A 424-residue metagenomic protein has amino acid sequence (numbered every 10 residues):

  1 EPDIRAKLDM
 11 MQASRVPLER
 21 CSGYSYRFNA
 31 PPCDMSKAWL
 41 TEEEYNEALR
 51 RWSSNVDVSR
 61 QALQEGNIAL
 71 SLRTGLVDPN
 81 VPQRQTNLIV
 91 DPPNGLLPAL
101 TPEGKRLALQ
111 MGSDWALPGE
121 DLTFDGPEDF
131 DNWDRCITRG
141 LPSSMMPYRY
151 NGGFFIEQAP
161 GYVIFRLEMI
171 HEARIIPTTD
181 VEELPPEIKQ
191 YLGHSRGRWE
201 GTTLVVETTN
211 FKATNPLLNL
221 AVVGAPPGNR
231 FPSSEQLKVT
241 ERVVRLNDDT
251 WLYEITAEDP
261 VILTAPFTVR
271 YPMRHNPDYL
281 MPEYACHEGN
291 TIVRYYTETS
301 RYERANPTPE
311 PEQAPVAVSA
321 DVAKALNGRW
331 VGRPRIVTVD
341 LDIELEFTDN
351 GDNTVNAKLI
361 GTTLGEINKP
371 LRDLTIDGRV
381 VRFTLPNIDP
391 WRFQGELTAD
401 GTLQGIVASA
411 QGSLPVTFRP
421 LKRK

Functional and structural regions predicted by a protein language model:
E1-E344, N356-K358, T362-N368, V380 (+3 more regions): PEST-like low-complexity, intrinsically disordered acidic/proline/serine-rich tracts that flank trafficking/processing
N247, G351, A399-G401: Residue-level recognition of beta-strand termini and adjacent short loop/turns
N350-N356: Beta-strand repeat architectures
K369-T375: A short, surface-exposed loop/turn module that caps and links secondary-structure elements
L374, G395-L397: Extended lipid/amphipathic-ligand handling interfaces
T375-V380, G401: Ser/Thr- and Asn-enriched, surface-exposed coil loops between beta-strands
L385: Residues on the solvent-exposed faces and adjacent turns of beta-rich solenoids used to engage binding targets
R392-F393, T402-Q404: Alpha-helical, heptad-rich or low-complexity scaffold/stalk segments that mediate oligomerization or tethering
